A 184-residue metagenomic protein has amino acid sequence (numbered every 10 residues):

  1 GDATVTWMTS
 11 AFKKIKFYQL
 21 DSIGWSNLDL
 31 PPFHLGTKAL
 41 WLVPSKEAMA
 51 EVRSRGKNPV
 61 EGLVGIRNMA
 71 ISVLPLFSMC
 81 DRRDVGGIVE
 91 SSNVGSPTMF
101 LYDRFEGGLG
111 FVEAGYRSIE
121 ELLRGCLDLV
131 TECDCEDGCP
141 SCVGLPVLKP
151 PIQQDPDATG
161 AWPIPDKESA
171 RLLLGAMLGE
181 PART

Functional and structural regions predicted by a protein language model:
G1-T184: Extended, highly charged accessory segments
